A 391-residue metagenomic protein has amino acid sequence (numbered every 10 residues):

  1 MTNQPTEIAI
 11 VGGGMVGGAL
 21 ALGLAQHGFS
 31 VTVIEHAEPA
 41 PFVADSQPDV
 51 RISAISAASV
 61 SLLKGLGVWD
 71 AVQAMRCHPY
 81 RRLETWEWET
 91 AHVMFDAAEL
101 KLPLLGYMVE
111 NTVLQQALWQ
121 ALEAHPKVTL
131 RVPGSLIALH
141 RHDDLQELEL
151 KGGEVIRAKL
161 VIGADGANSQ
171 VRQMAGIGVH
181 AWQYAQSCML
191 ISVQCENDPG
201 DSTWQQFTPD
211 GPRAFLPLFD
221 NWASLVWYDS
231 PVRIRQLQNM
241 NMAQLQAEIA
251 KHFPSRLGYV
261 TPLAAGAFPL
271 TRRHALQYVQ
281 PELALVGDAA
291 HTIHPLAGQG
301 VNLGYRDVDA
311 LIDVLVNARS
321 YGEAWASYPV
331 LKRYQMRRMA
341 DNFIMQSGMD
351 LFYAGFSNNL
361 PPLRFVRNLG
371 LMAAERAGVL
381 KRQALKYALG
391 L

Functional and structural regions predicted by a protein language model:
N3-Q4, R76-M174, W182-S187: Conserved N-terminal helical subregion
E7-V33: N-terminal Rossmann-like FAD-binding beta1-loop-alpha1 element of flavoenzymes
V16, P39, N168: Conserved Rossmann-like nucleotide-cofactor binding loop
A25-P48: Glycine-rich FAD pyrophosphate-binding loop
Q47-E84: N-terminal FAD cofactor-binding segment of flavoenzymes
L63, L145, L160-A265, L270: Conserved FAD-binding catalytic core of PHBH/FMO-like flavoproteins
R235-Y321, W325-A326: FAD/FMN-dependent oxidoreductases across multiple families
D313-L391: C-terminal helical "tail/cap" subdomain of flavin- and related membrane-associated enzymes
